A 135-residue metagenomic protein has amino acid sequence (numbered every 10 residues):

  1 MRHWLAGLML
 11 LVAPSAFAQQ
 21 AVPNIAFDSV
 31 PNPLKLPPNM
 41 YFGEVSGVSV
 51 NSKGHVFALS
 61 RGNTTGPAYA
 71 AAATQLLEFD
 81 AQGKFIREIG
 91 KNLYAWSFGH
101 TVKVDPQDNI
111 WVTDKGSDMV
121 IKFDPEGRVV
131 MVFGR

Functional and structural regions predicted by a protein language model:
M1-A6: Bacterial N-terminal signal peptides that target proteins for export
A13-P14: N-terminal signal peptide c-region/cleavage motif recognized by signal peptidases
Q19-R135: Eukaryotic scaffold repeat domains enriched in small/polar residues
